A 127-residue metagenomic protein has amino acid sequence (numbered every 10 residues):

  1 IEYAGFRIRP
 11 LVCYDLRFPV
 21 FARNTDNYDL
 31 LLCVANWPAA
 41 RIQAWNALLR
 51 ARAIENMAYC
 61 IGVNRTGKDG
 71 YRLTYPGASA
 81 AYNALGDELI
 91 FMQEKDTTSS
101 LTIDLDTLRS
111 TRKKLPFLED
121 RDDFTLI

Functional and structural regions predicted by a protein language model:
I1-G62: Active-site beta-loop-alpha substructure in enzyme catalytic cores, prototypically the cysteine-centered nucleophile
R65-I127: C-terminal beta-strand edge segments of enzyme domains
